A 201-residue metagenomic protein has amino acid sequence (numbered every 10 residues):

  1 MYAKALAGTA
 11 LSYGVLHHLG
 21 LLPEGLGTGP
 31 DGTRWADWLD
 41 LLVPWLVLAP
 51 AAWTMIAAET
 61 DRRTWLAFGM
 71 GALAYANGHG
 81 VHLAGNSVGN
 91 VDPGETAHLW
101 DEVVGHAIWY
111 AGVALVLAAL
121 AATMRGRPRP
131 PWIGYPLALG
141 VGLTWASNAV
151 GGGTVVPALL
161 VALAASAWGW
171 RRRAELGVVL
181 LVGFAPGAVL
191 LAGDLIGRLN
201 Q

Functional and structural regions predicted by a protein language model:
M1-G85: N-terminal topogenic module of multi-pass integral membrane proteins
T33-P50, G78, D101-V113, G153-L163 (+2 more regions): Alpha-helical transmembrane segments of polytopic membrane proteins
M55-L66, R125-P131, G169-V179: Membrane-interface helix-boundary motifs at transmembrane edges
R62-H79, W132-L143, V179-A188: Transmembrane alpha-helical segments of multi-pass membrane proteins
G78-G140: Membrane-proximal helix-loop-helix units in multi-pass membrane proteins
P136-W168: Membrane-water interface signatures at transmembrane helix termini and the short loops that connect adjacent helices
G153-P157, R172-V179, L199-Q201: Extracellular/periplasmic helix-loop-helix junctions in multi-pass membrane proteins
L190-Q201: Juxtamembrane boundary at the C-terminal end of a transmembrane helix
